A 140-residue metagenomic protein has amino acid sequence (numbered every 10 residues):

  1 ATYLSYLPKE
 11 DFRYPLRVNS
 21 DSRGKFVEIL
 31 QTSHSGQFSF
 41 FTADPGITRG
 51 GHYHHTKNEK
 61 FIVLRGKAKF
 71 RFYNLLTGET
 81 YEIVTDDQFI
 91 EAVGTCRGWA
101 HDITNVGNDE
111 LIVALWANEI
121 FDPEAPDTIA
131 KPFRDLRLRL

Functional and structural regions predicted by a protein language model:
A1-K25, D135-L140: C-terminal substrate-binding subdomain of Rossmann-fold SDR/epimerase-dehydratase oxidoreductases
F12-G51, K57: A short glycine-rich, His/Asp/Glu-containing loop-to-beta-strand
E28-I29, R49-H55, I62, I83-T85 (+1 more regions): Short histidine-centered beta-strand/loop micro-motifs that create catalytic or ligand/metal-coordination sites
G36-F38, T48, K67, T80 (+1 more regions): Intrinsic-disorder/low-complexity, polar/charged segments enriched in Ser/Thr/Lys/Arg/Asp/Glu/Gln
T42, I62, A92-G94: Residue-level "contact hotspot" at macromolecular interaction interfaces
T56-L75: Glycine- and acidic-residue-biased ligand/ion/polar-headgroup-sensing regions
N74-G98, D102-T104, I112: Short acidic-glycine-tyrosine-enriched beta hairpin
T77, A100, T104-L140: Double-stranded beta-helix
